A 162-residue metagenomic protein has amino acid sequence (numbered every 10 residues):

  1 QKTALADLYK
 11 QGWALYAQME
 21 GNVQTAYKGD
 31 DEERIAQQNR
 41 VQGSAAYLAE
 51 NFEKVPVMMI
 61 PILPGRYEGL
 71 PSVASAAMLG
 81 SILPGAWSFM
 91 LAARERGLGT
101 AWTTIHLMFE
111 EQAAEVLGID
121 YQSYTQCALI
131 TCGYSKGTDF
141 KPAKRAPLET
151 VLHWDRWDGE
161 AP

Functional and structural regions predicted by a protein language model:
Q1, G29, T125-P162: C-terminal helix-cap and adjacent tail motif
Q1-F52, E160-P162: N-terminal amphipathic, basic helical "cap/leader" segment at the start of enzyme domains
T3-L5, E68-L70, D139: Short acidic/glycine-rich loop or secondary-structure boundary segments that cap or lie
Q42-A46, A113-L117, G137-T138: Glycine-rich, charged/polar anion/phosphate-binding loops that engage phosphate groups from diverse ligands
E50-E53, I119-S123, K144-R145: Solvent-exposed alpha-helices and their adjacent loops that cap or buttress functional pockets in soluble metabolic
V55-M58, Q126-C127: Short, surface-exposed beta-edge/turn micro-motifs
V57-V116: Small-aliphatic-rich amphipathic alpha-helix that forms the alpha element of a beta-alpha
Q112-C127: Short, electropositive alpha-helical surface patch
